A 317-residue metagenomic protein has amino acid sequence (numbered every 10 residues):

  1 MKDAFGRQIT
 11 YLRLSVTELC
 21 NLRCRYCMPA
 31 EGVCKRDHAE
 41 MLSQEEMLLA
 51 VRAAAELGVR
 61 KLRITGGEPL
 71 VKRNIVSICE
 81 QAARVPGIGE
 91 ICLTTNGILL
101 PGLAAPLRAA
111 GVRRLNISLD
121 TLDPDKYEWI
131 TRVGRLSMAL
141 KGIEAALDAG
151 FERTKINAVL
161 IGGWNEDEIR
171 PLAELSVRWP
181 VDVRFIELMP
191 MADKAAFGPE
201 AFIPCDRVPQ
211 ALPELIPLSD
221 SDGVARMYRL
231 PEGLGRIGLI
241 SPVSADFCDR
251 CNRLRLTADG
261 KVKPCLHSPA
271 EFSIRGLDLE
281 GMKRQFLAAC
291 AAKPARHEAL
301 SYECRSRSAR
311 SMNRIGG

Functional and structural regions predicted by a protein language model:
M1-Y11, V177-R178, L188-G317: Auxiliary Fe-S-binding modules of radical SAM enzymes
A4-Q44, L266: Canonical Radical SAM [4Fe-4S] cluster-binding loop centered on the CxxxCxxC motif and its immediate flanking residues
V16, C20, I64, L93 (+1 more regions): Conserved, mostly hydrophobic/aromatic
L22, P124-D125, D246, F272: Glycine-centered loop/turn positions within well-structured domains that cap or flank conserved ligand/cofactor-binding
M28, A104, T131, L266 (+1 more regions): Short, flexible helix/strand-to-coil boundary loops that buttress conserved ligand/catalytic motifs in alpha/beta
A30, A146-A149, A289-K293: Change "in soluble alpha/beta enzymes" to "in soluble alpha/beta proteins
G32-D37, D123-I130, A192-A196, S273: A short acidic, helix-capping loop that chelates divalent metal ions and anchors anionic groups
M41-I64, E68-I186: Radical SAM/AdoMet-radical enzyme domain recognition
